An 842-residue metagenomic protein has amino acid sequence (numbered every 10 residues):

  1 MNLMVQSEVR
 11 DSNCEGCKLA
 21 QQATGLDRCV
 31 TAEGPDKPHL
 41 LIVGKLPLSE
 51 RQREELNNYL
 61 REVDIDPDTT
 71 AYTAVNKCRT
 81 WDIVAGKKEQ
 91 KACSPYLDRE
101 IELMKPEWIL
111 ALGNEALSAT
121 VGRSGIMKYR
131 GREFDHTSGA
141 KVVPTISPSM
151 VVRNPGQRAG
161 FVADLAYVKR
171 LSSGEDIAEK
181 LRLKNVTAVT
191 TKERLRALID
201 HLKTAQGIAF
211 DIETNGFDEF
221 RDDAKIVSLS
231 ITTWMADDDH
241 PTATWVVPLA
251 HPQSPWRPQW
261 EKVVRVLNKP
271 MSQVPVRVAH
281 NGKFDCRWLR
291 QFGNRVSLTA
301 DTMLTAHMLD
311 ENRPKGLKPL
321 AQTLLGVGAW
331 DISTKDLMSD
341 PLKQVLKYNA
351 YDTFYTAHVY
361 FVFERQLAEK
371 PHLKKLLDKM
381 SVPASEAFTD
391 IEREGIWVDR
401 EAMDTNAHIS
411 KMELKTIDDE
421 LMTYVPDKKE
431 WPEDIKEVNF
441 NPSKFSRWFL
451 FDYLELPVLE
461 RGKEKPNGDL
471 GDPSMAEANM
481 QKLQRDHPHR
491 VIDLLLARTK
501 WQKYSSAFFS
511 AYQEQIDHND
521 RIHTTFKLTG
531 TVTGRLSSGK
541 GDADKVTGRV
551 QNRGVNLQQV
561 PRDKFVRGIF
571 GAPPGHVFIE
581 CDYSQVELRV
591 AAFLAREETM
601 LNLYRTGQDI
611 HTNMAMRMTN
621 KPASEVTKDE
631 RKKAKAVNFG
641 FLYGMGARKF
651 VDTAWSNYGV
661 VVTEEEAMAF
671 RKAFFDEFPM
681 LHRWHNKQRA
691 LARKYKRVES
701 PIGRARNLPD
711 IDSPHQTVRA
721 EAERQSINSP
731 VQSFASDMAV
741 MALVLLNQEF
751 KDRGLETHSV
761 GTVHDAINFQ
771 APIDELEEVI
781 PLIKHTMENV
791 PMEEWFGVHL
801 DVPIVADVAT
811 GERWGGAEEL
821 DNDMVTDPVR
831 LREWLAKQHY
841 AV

Functional and structural regions predicted by a protein language model:
M1-E175: A polyanion-binding, active-site-adjacent surface
M1-Q6, E175-A197, D238, E812-V842: Acidic, low-complexity intrinsically disordered tails
I42-G44, T145, I208-F210, A279 (+3 more regions): Short hydrophobic beta-strand that contains or immediately precedes a catalytic carboxylate
E54-N57, R61-V63, V121-G131, S138-V142 (+5 more regions): Metal-dependent phosphoesterase core characteristic of DEDDh/y 3'-5' exonuclease domains
K105-G113, A209, P275-G282, F578-E580: Acidic beta-strand-to-loop metal/phosphate-binding motif
R170-H251, Q273, N294-S297, N312 (+12 more regions): Conserved "right-hand" nucleotidyltransferase catalytic core of DNA-directed polymerases
E386, D390-R393, P457, R485-P488 (+7 more regions): Conserved catalytic core of nucleic-acid polymerases
H785-F796: A common structural junction motif
